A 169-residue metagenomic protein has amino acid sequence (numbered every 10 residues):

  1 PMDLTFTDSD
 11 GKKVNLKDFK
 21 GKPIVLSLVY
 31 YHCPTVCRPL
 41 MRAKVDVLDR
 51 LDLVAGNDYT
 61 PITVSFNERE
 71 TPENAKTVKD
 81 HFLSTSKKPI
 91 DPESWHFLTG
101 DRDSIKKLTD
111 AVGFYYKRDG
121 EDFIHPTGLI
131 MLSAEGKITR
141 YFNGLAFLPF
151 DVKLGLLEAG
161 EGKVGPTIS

Functional and structural regions predicted by a protein language model:
P1-K17, R42-D49: N-terminal "domain-start" segment that seeds a small globular fold
M2, I24, P126-G128: Short loop/turn microsegments at loop-to-beta-strand junctions
V14-K44, P61: Short active-site neighborhood of thiol/selenol oxidoreductases, capturing the structured segment around
F19, Y30-Y31, F66-R69, A134-E135: Solvent-exposed coil/turn segments that connect beta secondary-structure elements in extracytoplasmic/periplasmic
P23, V29-H32, L48-A55, F82-S86 (+4 more regions): Sec/Tat-exported extracytoplasmic proteins
S27, T60-S65, G128-I130: Soluble periplasmic/extracytoplasmic beta-strand elements of cell-envelope proteins
M41-I105: Structural microenvironment flanking redox-active thiols in thiol-disulfide oxidoreductases
D110-F114, D119-S169: Thiol-/selenol-based redox modules, centered on thioredoxin-like and closely related oxidoreductase domains
